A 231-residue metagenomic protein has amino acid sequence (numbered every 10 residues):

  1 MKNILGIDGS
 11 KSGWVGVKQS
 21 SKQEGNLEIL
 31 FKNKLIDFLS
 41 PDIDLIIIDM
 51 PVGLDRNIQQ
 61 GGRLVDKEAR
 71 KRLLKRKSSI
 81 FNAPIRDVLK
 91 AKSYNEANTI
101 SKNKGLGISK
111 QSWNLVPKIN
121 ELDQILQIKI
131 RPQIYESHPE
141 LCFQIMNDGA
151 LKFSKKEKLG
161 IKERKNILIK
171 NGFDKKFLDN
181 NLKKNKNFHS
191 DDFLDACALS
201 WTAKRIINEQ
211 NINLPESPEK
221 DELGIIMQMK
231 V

Functional and structural regions predicted by a protein language model:
M1-C197, T202-V231: Phosphate- and other anionic-substrate recognition elements at nucleic-acid/protein interfaces
